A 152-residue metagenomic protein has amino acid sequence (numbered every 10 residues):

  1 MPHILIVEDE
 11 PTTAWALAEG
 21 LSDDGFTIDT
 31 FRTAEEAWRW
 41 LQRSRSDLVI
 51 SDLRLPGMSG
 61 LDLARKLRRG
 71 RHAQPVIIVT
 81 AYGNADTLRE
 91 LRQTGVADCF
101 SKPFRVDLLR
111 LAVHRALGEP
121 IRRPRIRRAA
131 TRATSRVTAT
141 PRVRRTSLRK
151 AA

Functional and structural regions predicted by a protein language model:
E8: Conserved acidic carboxylate
P11-D29: Two-component/phosphorelay signaling modules centered on CheY-like receiver
T30-L48, R69: Acidic, metal-coordinating helix/loop segments flanking the phosphotransfer/catalytic sites of two-component signaling
T33, S59-D62: Acidic catalytic/metal-coordinating carboxylates
P56: The feature encodes the CheY-like receiver
D62, G83-D98: Alpha4 helix (beta4-alpha4-beta5 surface) of REC/receiver domains from two-component response regulators
D86, F104-V113: C-terminal output helix
